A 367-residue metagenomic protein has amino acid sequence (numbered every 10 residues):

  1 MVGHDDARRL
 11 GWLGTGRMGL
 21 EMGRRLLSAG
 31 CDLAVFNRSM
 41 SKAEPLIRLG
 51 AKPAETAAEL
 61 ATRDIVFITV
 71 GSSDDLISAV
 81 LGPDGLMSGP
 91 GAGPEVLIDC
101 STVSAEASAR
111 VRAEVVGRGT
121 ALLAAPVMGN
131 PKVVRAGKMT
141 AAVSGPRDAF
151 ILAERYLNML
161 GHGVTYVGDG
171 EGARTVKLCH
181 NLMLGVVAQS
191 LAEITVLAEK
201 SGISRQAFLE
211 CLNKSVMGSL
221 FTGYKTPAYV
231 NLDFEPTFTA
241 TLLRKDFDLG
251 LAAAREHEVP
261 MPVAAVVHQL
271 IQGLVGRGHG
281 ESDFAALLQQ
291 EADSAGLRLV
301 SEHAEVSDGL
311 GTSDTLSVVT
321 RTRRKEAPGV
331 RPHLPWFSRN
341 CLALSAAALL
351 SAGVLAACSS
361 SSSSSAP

Functional and structural regions predicted by a protein language model:
M1-I68, E95, P131, L299: NAD(P)+-binding Rossmann beta1-loop-alpha1 motif at the extreme N-terminus of oxidoreductases
S39, S72, P146: Residues in the short beta-alpha loop(s) of Rossmann-like NAD(P)-binding domains
A57-T120: Rossmann-fold NAD(P) dinucleotide-binding segment
T102-L182: Rossmann-fold dinucleotide-binding core
E171-A295: Helical "substrate-binding/catalytic lid" subdomain of Rossmann-like NAD(P)-dependent dehydrogenases/reductases
R323-S345: Bacterial N-terminal signal peptides that target proteins for export
V354-A357: C-terminal motif of bacterial Sec signal peptides marking the signal peptidase cleavage site
S359-S361: Bacterial signal peptide processing site
